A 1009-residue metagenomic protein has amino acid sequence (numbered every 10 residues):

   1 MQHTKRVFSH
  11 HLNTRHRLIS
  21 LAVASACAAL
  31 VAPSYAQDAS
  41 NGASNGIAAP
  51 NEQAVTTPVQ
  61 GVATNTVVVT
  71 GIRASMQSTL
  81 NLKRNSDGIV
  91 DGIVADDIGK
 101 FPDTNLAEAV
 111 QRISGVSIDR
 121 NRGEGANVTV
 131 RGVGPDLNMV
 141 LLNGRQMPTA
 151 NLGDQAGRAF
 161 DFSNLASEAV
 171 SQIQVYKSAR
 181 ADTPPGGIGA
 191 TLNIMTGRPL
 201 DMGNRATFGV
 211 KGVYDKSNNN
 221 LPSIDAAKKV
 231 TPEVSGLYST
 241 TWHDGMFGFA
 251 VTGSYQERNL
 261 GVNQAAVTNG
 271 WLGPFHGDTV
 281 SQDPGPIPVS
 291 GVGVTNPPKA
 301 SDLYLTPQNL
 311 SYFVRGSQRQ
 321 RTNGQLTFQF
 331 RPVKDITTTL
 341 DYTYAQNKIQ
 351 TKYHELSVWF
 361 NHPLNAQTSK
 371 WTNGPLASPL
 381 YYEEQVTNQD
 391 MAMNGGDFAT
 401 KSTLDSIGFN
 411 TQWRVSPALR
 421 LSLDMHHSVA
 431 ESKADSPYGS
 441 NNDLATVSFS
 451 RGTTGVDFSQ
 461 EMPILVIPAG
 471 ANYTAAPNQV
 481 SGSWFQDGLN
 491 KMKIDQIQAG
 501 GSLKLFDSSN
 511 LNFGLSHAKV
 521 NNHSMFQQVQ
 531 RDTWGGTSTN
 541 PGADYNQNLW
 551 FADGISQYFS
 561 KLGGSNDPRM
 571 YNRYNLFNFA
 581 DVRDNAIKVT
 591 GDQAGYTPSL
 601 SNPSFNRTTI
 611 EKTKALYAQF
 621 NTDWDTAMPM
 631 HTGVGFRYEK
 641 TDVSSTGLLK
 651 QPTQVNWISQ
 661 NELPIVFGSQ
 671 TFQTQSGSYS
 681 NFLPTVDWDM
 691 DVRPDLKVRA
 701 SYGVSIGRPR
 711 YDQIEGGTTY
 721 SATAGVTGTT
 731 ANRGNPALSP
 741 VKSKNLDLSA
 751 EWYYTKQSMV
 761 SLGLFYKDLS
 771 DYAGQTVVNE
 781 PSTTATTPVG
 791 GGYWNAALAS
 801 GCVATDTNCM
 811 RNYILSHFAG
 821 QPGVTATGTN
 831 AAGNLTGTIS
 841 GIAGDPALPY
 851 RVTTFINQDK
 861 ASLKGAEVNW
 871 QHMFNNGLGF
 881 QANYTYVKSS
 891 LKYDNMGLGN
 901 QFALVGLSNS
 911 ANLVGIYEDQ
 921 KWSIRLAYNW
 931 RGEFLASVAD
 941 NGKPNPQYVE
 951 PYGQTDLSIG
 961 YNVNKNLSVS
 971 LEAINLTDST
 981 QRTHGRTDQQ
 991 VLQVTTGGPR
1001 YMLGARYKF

Functional and structural regions predicted by a protein language model:
V68-F101, N127, P135, R145 (+1 more regions): N-terminal periplasmic "start-of-domain" segments of outer-membrane beta-barrel proteins
A107-T149, K177: Extracytoplasmic beta-strand/coil segments of soluble accessory domains associated with Gram-negative outer-membrane
M147-K177, A226-K229, G236: Short acidic/polar hinge/loop motifs at secondary-structure boundaries that mediate gating or recognition
S163-G209, V262: A beta-strand signature from Gram-negative outer-membrane beta-barrel systems, especially the internal plug domain
P184, A190, T196, V213 (+14 more regions): Outer-membrane beta-barrel transmembrane strands
D278-P307, K370-Q389, R451-V480, T537-S604 (+2 more regions): Flexible glycine-rich, low-complexity coil/linker segments exposed to the extracellular/periplasmic environment
Y766-D768, A773-A939, T977, G1004: Gram-negative outer-membrane beta-barrel transporters
D768-D771, N929-A939, V949, G960-F1009: C-terminal beta-signal and adjacent terminal beta-strands/loops of Gram-negative outer-membrane beta-barrel proteins
